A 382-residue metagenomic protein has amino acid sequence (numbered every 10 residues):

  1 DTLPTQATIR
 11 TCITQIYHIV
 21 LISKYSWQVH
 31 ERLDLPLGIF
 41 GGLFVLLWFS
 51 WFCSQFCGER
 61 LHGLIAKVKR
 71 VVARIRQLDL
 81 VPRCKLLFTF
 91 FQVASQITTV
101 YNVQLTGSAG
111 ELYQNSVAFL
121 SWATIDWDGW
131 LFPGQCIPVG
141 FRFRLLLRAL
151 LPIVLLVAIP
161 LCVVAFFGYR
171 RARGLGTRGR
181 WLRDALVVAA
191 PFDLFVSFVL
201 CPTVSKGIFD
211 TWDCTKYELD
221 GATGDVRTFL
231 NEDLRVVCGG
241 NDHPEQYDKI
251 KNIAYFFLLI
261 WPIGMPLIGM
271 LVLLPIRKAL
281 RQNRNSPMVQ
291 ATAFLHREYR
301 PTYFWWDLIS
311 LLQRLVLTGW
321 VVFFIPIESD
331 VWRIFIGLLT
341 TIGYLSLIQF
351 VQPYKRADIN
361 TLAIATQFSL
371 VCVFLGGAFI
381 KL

Functional and structural regions predicted by a protein language model:
D1-L382: Outer-pore/vestibule module of multi-pass helical membrane proteins
